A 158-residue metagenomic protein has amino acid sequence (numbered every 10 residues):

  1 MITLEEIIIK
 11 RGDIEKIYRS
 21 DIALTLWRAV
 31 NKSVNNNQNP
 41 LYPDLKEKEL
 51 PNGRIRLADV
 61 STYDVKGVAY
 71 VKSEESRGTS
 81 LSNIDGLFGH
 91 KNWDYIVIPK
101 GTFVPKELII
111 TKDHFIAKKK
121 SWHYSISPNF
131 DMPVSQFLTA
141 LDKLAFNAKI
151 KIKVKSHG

Functional and structural regions predicted by a protein language model:
M1-G158: NAD-dependent ADP-ribosyltransferases
